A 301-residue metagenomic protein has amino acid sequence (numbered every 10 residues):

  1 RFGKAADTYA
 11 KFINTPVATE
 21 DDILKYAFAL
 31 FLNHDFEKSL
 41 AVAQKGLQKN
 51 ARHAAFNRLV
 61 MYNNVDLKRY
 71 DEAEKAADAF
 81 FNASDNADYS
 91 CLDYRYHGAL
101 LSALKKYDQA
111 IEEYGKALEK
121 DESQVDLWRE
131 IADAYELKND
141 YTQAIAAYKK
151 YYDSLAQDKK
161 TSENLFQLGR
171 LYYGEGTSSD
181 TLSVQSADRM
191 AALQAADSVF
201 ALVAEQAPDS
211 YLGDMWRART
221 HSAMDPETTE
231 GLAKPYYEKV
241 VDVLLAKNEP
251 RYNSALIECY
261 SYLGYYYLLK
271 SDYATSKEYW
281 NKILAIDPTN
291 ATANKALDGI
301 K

Functional and structural regions predicted by a protein language model:
R1-L269, T292-K301: Alpha-solenoid helical repeat scaffolds
Y273-G299: Alpha-helical oligomerization segments
